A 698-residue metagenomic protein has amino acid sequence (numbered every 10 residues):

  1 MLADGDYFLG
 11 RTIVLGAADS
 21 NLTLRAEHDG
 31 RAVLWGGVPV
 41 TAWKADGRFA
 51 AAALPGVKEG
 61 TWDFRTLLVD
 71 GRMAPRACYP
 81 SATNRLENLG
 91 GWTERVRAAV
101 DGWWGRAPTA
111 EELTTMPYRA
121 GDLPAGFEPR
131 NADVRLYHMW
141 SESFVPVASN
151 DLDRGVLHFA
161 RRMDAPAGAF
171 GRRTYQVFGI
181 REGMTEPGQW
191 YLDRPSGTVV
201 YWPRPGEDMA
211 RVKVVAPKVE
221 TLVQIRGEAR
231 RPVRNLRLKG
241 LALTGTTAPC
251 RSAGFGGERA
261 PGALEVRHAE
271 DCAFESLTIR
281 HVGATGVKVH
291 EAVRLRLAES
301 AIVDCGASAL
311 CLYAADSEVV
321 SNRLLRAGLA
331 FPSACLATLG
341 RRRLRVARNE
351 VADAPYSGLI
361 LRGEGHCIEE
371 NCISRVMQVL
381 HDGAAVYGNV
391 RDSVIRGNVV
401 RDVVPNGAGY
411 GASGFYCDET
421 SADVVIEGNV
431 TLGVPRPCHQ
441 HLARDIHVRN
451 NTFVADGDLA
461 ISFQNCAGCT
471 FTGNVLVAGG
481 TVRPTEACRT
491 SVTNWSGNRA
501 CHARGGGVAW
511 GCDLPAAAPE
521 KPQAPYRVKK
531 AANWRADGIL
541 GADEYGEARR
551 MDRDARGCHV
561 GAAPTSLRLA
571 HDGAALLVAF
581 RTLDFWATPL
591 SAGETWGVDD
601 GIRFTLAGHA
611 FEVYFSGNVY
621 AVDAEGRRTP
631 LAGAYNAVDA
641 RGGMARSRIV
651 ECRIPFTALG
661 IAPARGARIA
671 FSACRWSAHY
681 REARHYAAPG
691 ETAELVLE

Functional and structural regions predicted by a protein language model:
M1, F8, V14, R25 (+19 more regions): Extracellular beta-strand solenoid repeats
M1-R280, E520-K521: Extracellular polysaccharide-degrading/modifying enzymes targeting complex plant/algal/animal polysaccharides
R11-T12, T247-S252, G283-V289, G306-Y313 (+9 more regions): Short glycine/acidic-rich loop motifs that flank beta-strands on beta-rich extracellular proteins
P146-S149, Q189-Y191, G286, S566-R568 (+1 more regions): Short, surface-exposed charged micro-motifs
M209-V214, L243-L264, E275-S276, T285 (+7 more regions): Acidic/polar low-complexity surface segments
R234-G245, E270-H281, V293-A307, D316-G328 (+7 more regions): Right-handed parallel beta-helix
N494-K521: Long, contiguous C-terminal flanking segments immediately downstream of a protein's structured core
K521-E698: Structural preference for beta-rich elements and adjacent junctions enriched in aromatics
